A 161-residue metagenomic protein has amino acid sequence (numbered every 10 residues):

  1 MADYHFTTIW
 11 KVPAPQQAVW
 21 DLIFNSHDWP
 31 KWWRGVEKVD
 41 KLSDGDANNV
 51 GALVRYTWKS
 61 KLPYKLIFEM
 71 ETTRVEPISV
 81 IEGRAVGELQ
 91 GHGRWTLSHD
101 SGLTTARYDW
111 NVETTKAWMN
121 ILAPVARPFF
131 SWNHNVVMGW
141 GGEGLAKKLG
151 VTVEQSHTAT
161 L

Functional and structural regions predicted by a protein language model:
M1-N49, Q155, T160-L161: Hydrophobic ligand-binding cavity/cleft-lining segments
P13, V75-P77, D100-G102: Structural motif
F24, I67, N120-I121: Generic recognition of short, well-ordered alpha-helical segments
K31, D40-H92, T105, G139-A159: Glycine-rich portal/gate segments that line the openings of hydrophobic small-molecule binding cavities
R84-W140, S156-T158: Beta-strand/loop substructures that line and gate deep hydrophobic ligand-binding cavities in soluble
